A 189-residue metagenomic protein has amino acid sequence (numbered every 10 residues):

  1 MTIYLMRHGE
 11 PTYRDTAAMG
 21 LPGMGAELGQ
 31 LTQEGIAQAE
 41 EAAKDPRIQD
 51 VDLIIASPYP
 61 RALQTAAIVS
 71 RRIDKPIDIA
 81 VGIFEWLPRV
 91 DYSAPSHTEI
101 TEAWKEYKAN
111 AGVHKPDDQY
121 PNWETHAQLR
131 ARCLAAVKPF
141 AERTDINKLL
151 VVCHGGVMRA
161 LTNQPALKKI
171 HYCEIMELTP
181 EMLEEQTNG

Functional and structural regions predicted by a protein language model:
T2-I79: Active-site-proximal alpha-helix that buttresses catalytic centers in soluble enzyme cores
T2-M6, N147-C153, V157: Beta-strand elements within well-structured catalytic alpha/beta cores of enzymes that handle phosphate/sulfate esters
T12, A62-L63, E85-L87, V157-R159: Short, active-site-adjacent cap segments at secondary-structure transitions
T16, G25-Q30, R71-R132: Phosphate-handling substructures
R47-D50, F140-N147: Glycine-rich phosphate-binding loop signature in dinucleotide/nucleotide-binding domains
A56-S57, A131, V152-C153: Short beta-strand scaffold positions
L129-T144: A short, acidic, amphipathic alpha-helical segment used as a generic capping/interface helix at domain edges
P165-G189: Domain-level recognition of soluble alpha/beta enzyme cores, biased toward histidine phosphatases/phosphomutases
